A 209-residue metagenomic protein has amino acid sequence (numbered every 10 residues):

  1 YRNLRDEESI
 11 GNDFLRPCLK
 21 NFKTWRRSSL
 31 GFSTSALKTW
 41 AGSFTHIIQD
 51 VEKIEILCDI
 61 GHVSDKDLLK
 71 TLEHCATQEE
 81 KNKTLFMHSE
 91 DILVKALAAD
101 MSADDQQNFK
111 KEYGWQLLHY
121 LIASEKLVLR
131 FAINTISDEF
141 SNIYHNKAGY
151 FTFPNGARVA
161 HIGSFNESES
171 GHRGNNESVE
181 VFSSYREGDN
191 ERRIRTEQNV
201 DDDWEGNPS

Functional and structural regions predicted by a protein language model:
Y1-S209: PLD/PLD-like phosphodiesterase catalytic module centered on the HKD motif
